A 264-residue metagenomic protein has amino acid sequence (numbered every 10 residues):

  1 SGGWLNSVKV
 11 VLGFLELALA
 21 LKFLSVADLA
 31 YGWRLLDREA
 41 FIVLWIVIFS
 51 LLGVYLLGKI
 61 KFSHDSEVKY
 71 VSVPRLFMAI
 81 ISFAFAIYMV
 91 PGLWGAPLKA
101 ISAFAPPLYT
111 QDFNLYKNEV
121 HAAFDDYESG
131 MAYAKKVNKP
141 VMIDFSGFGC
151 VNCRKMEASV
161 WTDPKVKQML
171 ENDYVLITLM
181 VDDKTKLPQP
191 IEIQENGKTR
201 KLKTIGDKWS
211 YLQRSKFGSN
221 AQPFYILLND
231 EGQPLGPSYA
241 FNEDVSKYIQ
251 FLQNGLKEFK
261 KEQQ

Functional and structural regions predicted by a protein language model:
S1-G130, V137, T162, L179: Hydrophobic alpha-helical segments characteristic of multipass inner/organellar membrane proteins
G13, F145, C150, L170 (+1 more regions): Hydrophobic, well-ordered secondary-structure elements that form the walls of internal hydrophobic environments
E16-A18, V141-D144, T178, I226: Structured core elements
L24-V26, G149-N152, K184-P188, A221-P223 (+1 more regions): Flexible loop/turn segments at secondary-structure boundaries
N118-F124, S146-F148, E157-D207: Thiol-based oxidoreductase modules, predominantly thioredoxin-like and allied folds used for disulfide exchange
K136-R154: Short active-site neighborhood of thiol/selenol oxidoreductases, capturing the structured segment around
V137-V141, N172-I177, N220-P223, D230-Q233: Loop/turn elements at helix/coil->beta-strand transitions in domains of secreted/extracellular proteins
S159-V166, E195-Q263: Non-catalytic, surface beta->alpha helical segment in thiol-disulfide oxidoreductase systems
